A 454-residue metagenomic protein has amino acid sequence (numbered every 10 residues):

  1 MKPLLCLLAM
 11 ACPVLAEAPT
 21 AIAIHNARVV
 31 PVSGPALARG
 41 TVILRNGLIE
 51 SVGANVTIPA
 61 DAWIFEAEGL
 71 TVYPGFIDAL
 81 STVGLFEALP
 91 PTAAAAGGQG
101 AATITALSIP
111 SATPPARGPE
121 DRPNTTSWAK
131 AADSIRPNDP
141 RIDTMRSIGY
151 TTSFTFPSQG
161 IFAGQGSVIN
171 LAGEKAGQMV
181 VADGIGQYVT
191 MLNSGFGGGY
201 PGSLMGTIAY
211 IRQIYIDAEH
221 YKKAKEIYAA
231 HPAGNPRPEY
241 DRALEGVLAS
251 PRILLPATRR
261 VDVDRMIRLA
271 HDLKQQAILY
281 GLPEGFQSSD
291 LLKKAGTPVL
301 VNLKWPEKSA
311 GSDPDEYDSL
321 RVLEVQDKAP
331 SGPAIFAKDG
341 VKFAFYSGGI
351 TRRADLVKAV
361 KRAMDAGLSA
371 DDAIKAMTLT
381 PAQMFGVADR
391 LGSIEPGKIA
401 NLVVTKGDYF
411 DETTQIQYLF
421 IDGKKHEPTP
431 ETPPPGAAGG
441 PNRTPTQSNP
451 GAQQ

Functional and structural regions predicted by a protein language model:
A11-P13: N-terminal signal peptide c-region/cleavage motif recognized by signal peptidases
P19, A334, K338, F410 (+1 more regions): Extracellular/periplasmic ectodomains of large secreted or surface enzymes and adhesion receptors
T20, V29, S33-G75, P90-T92: Histidine-rich, glycine-flanked metal-binding segment
A27-V30, A38, Q383, E395-A437: C-terminal cap of metal-dependent C-N hydrolases
L70-I148, S153-F156: Metal-associated gating/positioning segment near the N- to mid-region
E87-P119, K222-N235, P306, G311-Y317 (+1 more regions): Intrinsically disordered, low-complexity segments enriched in small/polar residues
L89, L107, S111-A112, A116-E120 (+3 more regions): His/Asp/Glu-enriched, well-ordered alpha-helical/loop segment that forms or immediately abuts the divalent-metal
P137-E284, Q415: Polyanionic/metal-chelating signatures
